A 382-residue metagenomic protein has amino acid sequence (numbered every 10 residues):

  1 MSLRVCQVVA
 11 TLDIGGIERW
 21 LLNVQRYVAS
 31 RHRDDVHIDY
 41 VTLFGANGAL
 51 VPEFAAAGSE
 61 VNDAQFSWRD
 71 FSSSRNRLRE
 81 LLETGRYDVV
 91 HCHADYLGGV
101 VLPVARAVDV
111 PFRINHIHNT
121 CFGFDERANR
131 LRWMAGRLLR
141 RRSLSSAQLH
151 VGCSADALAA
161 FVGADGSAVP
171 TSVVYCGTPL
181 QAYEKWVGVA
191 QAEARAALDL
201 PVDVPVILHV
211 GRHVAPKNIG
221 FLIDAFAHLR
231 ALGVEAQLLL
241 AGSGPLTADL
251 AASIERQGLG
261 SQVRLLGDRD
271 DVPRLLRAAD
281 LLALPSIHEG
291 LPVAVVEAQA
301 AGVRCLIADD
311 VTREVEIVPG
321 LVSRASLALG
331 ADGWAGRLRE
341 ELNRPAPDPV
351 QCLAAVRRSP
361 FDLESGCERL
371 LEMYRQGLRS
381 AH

Functional and structural regions predicted by a protein language model:
L3, Q7-S73, V173, P245-T247 (+2 more regions): N-terminal strand-loop element at the rim of the active site of nucleotide-sugar-dependent glycosyltransferases
E18-R26, P205-H228, V234, P245-A251: A conserved mid-protein helix/loop that constitutes part of the nucleotide-sugar donor-binding site
C92-V100, H116-I117: Short His-centered aromatic/hydrophobic patch
L144-K185: A short, active-site helix/loop in glycosyltransferases that binds the activated sugar's phosphate group
E184-L200: A short helix/loop element that forms part of the nucleotide-sugar donor recognition site in Leloir-type
L250-G267: Nucleotide-activated donor-binding/catalytic signature segment of Leloir-type glycosyltransferases, i.e., the conserved
D268, I287: Aromatic "clamp/platform" in nucleotide-sugar-dependent glycosyltransferases that forms part of the donor/acceptor
E314-A346: Change "using UDP/GDP/dTDP sugars" to "using nucleotide sugars
